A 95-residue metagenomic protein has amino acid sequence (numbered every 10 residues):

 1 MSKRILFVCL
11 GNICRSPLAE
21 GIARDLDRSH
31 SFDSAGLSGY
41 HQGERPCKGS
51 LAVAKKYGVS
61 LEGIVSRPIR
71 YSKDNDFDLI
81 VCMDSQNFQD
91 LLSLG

Functional and structural regions predicted by a protein language model:
M1-G95: Short polar/charged helix/loop
